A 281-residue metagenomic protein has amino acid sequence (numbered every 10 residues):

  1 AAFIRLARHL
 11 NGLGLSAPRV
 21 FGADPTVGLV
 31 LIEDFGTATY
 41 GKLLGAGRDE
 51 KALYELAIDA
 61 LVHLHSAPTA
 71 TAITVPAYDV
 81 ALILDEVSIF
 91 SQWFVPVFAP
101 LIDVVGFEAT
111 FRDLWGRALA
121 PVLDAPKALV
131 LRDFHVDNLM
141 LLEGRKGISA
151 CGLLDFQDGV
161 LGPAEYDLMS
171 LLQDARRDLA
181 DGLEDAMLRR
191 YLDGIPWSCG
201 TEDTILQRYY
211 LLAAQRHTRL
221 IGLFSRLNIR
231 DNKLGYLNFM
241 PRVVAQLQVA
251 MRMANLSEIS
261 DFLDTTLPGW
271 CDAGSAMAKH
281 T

Functional and structural regions predicted by a protein language model:
A1-D85, I89, P96-L101, D124: ATP-binding pocket architecture of kinase catalytic cores
L64, W115-L168, D178-L179: Active-site acidic catalytic loop and adjacent metal/ATP-binding pocket of ATP-dependent phosphoryl transfer enzymes
A77, A109, R208, L237-P241: Short, charged, amphipathic alpha-helical segments
L82, L131, Q157-L161, L206-A214: Secondary-structure capping and boundary motifs in well-ordered enzyme cores
S88-F98, L161-C199, L211-D231, V243-M251: Active-site activation/catalytic loop segments of kinase-like enzymes and analogous catalytic loops in related
I102-D113: Central P-loop NTPase core of STAND/AAA+ ATPases
C199-Q207: Histidine/acidic-rich helix-loop-helix segments that form or flank divalent-metal centers in metalloenzyme catalytic
G222-T281: ATP/Mg2+ or Mg2+-diphosphate-binding catalytic cores that bind nucleotide phosphates or diphosphates via glycine-rich
